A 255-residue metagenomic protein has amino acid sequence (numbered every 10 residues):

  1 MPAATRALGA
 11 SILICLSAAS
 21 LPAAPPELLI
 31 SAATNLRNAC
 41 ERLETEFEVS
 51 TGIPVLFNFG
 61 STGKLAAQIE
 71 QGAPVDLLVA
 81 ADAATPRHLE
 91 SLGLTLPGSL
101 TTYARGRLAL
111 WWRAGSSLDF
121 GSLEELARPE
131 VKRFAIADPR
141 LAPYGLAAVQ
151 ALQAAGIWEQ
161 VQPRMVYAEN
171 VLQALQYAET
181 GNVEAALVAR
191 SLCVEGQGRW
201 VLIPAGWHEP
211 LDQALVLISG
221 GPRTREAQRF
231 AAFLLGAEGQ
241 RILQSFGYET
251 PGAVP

Functional and structural regions predicted by a protein language model:
M1-G9: Bacterial N-terminal signal peptides that target proteins for export
A4-T5, S20, L202: N-terminal non-cleavable signal-anchor helices
G9-A19: Bacterial N-terminal signal peptides
A23-G52, L56-A73, A80-A83, R87-L96 (+2 more regions): Exported/periplasmic ABC-transporter solute-binding proteins
